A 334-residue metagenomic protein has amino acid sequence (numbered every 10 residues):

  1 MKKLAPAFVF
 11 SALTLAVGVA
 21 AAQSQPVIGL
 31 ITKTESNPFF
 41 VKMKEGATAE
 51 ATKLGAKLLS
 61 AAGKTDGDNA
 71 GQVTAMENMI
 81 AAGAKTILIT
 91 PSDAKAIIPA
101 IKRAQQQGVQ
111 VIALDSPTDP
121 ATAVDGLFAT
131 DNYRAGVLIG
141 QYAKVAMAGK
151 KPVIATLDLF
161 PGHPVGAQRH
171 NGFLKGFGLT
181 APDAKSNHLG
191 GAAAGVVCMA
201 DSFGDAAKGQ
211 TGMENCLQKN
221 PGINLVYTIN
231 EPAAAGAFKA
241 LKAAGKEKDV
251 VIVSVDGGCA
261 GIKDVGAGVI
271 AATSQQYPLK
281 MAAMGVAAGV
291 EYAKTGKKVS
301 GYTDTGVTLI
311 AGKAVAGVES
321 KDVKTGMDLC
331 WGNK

Functional and structural regions predicted by a protein language model:
M1-A22: Gram-negative bacterial Sec-dependent N-terminal signal peptides
K3, A21-K334: A residue-level marker of the well-folded mature domains of exported/periplasmic proteins
